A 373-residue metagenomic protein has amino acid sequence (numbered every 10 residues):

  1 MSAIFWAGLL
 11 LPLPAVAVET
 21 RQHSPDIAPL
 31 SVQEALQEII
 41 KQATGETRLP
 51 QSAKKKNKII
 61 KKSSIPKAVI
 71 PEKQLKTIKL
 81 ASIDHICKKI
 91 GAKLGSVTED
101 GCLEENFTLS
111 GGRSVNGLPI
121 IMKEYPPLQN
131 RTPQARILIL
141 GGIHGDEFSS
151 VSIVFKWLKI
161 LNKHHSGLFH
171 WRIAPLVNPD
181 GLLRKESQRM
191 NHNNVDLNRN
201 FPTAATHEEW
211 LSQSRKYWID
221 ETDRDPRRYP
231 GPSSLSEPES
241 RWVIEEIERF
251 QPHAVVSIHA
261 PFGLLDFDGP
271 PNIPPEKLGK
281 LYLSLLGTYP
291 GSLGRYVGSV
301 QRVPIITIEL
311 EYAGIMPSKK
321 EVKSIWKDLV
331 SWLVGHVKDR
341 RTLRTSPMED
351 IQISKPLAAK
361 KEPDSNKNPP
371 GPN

Functional and structural regions predicted by a protein language model:
S2-P12: Bacterial N-terminal signal peptides
A15-A17: Boundary at the C-terminal end of the N-terminal hydrophobic targeting segment
T20-A43, S354-N373: Long, low-complexity, intrinsically disordered segments
P29-I121: Short glycine- and acidic-rich boundary segments immediately preceding or forming the N-terminal edge of structured
G111-G112, Y125, L140-I143, A174-P179 (+4 more regions): Active-site-proximal beta-strand/loop segments in catalytic clefts of secreted hydrolases
M122-P133: Short beta-strand-to-loop junctions in surface cap/lid or active-site-entrance loops
Q134, E147-L158, N162-L285: Active-site/substrate-binding loop(s) of hydrolase catalytic cores
L264-G269, P274-L278, G291-P356: Active-site-adjacent mobile loop/cap segments within catalytic or ligand-binding domains
